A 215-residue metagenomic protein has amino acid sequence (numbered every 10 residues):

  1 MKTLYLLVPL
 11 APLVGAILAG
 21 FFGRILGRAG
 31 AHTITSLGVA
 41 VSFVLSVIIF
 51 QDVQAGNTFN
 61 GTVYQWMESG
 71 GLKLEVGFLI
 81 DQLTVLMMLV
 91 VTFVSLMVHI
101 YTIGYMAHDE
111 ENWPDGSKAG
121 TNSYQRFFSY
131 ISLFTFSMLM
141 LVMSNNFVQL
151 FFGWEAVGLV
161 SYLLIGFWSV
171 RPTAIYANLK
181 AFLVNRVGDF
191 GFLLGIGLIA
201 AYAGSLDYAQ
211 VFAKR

Functional and structural regions predicted by a protein language model:
M1-R215: ...captures the hydrophobic TM-helix bundle architecture rather than a specific catalytic motif, and can also fire on
